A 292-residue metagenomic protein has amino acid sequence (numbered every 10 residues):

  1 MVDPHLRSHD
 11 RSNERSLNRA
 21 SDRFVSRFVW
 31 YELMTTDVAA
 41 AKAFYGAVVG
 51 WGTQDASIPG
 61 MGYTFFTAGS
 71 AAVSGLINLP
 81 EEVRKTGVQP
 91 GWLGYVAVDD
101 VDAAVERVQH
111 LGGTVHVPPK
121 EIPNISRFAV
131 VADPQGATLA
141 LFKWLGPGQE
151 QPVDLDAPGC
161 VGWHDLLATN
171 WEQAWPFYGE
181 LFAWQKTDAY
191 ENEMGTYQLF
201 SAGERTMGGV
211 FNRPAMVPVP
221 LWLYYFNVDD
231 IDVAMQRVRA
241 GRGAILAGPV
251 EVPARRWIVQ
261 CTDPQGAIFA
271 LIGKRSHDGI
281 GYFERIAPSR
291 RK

Functional and structural regions predicted by a protein language model:
V2, R23-A72, H110, P118-S126 (+3 more regions): Core segments of cupin and vicinal oxygen chelate
V2-R23, V105, Q109-G162, L166 (+3 more regions): Vicinal oxygen chelate
R27-T36, T64-T67, E82-R107, R127-V131 (+3 more regions): Vicinal oxygen chelate
A47, G52, S57-P59, N78 (+9 more regions): Hydrophobic/basic alpha-helical segments enriched in Actinobacteria
A72, P90, T138, T206 (+1 more regions): Glycine-rich acetyl-CoA-binding "A-motif" of GNAT/NAT acetyltransferases
A72-P80, K85, G94, V117 (+2 more regions): DNA polymerase sliding clamps and clamp-related checkpoint/processivity subunits
